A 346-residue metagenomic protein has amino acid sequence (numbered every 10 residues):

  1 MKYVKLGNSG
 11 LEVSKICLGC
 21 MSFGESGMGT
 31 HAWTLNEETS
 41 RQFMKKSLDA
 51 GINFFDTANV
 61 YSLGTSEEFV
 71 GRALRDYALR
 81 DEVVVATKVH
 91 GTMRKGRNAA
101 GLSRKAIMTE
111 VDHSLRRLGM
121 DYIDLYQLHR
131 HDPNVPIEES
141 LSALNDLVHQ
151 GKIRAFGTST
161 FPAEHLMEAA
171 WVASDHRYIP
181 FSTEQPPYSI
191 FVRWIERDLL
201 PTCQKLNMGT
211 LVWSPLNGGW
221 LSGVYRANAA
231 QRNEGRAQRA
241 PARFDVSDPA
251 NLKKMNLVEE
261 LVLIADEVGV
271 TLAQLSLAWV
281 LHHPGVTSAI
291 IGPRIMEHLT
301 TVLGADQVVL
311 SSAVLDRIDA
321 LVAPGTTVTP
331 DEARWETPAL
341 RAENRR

Functional and structural regions predicted by a protein language model:
M1-K2, R41, K205, A229-E267 (+3 more regions): Terminal-tail/helix-coil boundary detector
M1-V83: N-terminal binding-site loop/beta-alpha segment at the start of enzyme catalytic domains that lines or forms
L6, L18, S40, F55 (+13 more regions): Conserved, mostly hydrophobic/aromatic
L11-I16, G51-N53, L79-V83, G119-D124 (+5 more regions): Short, well-ordered coil/turn segments that N-cap beta-strands
S26-G27, T92-D198: Glycine/proline-rich, positively charged, aromatic-decorated active-site loop/lid region on the catalytic face
M44, E67, G71, V111-L115 (+7 more regions): Generic structural signal for well-ordered alpha-helices, preferentially at hydrophobic/aromatic core positions
V89-G91, P162, Y188-V192, S214-L221 (+2 more regions): Glycine-rich beta-alpha junction loops
W194-R236, T271: Aromatic-lined glycan-binding groove of carbohydrate-active enzymes
